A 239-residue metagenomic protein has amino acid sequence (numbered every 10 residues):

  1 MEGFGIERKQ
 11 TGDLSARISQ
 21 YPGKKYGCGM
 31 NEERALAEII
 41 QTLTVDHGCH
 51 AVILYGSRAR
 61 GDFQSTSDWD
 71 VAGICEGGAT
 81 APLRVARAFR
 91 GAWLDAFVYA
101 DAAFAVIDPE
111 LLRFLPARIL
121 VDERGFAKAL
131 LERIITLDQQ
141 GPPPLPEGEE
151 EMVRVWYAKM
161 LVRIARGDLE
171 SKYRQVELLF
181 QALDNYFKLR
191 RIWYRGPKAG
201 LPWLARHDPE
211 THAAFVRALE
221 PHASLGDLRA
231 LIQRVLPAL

Functional and structural regions predicted by a protein language model:
E2, G12-H47, A59-T66, I74-L239: Catalytic core of pol beta-like nucleotidyltransferases
G56: Active-site glycine-centered loops adjacent to acidic/histidine catalytic or metal-binding residues that shape
